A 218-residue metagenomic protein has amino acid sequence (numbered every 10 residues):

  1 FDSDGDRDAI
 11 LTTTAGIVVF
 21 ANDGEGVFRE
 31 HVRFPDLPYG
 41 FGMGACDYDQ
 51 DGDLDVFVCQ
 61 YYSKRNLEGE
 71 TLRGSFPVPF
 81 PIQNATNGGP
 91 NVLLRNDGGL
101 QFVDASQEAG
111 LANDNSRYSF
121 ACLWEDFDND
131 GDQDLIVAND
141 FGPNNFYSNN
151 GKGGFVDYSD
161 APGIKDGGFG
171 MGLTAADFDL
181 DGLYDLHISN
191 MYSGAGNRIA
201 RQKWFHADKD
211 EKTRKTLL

Functional and structural regions predicted by a protein language model:
F1-L218: Acidic, glycine/proline-rich Ca2+-coordinating loop motifs
